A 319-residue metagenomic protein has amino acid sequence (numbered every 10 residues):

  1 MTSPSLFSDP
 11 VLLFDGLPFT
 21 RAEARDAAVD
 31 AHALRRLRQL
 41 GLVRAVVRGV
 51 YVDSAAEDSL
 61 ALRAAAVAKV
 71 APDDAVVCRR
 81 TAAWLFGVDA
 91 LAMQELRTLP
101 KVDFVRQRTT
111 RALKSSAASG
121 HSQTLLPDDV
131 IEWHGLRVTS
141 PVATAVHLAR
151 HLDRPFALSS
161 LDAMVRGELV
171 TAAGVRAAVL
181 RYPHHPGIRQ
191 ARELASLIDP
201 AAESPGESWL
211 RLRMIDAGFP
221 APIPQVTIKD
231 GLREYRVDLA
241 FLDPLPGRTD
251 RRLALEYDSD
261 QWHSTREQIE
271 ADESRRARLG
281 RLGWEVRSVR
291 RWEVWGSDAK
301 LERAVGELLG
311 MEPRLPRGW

Functional and structural regions predicted by a protein language model:
M1-G187, I223, P313-W319: Short gly/ser-rich loop at a beta-strand->alpha-helix junction or flexible surface loop bordering the NTP-binding
T2-S3, V165-W319: Surface segments flanking catalytic/ligand-binding clefts of nucleic-acid enzymes
